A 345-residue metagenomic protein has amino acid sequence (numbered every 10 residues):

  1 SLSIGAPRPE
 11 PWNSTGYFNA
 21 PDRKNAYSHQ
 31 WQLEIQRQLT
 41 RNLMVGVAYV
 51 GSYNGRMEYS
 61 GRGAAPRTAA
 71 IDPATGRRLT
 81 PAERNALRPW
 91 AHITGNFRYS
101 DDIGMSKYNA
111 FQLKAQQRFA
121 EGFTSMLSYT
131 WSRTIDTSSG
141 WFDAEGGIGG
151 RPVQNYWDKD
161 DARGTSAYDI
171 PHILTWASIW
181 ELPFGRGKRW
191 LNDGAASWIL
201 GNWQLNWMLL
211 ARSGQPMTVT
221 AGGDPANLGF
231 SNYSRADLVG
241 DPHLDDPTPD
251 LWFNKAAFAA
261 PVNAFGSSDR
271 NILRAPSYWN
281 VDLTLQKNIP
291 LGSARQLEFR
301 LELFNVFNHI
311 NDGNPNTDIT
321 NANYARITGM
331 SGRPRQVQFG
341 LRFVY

Functional and structural regions predicted by a protein language model:
G5-G16, A20-W31, Q36-Y345: Short, solvent-exposed micro-motifs at the edges of structured domains
